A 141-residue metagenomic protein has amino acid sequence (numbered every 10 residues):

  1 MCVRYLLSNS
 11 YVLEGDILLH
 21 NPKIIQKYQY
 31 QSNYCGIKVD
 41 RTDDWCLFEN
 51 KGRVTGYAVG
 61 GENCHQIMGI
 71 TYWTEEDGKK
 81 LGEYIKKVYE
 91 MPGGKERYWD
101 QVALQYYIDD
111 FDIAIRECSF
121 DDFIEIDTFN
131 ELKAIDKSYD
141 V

Functional and structural regions predicted by a protein language model:
M1-N9: Short phosphate-binding loop-to-helix
R4, I24-Q26, A103-L104: Short amphipathic alpha-helical segments and helix-helix/interface helices
N9-L18: Short beta-strand-to-loop acidic/aromatic patch adjacent to the donor-nucleotide binding site
S10, S32, I113: Hydrophobic anchor at the start of a short beta-strand that flanks the dinucleotide cofactor-binding loop
V12, Y28, D40, I108-F111 (+1 more regions): A generic structural signal for short, non-catalytic loop/turn and secondary-structure boundary residues
L18-H20, L132: General alpha-helical segment detector with a strong preference for membrane-spanning helices and helix-boundary regions
H20-G93: Conserved core of the sugar-phosphate nucleotidyltransferase
I67-V141: Conserved alpha/beta core of the MobA/IspD/sugar-nucleotide pyrophosphorylase nucleotidyltransferase superfamily
